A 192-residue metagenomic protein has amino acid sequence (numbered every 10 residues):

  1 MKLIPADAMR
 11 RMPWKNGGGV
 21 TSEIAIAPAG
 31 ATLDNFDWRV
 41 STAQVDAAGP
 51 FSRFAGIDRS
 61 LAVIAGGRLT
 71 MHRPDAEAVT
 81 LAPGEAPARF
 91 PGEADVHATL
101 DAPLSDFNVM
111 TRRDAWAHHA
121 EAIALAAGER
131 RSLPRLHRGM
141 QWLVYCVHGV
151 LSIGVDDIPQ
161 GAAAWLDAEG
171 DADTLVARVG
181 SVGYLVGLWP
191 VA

Functional and structural regions predicted by a protein language model:
M1-A192: Jelly-roll (double-stranded beta-helix
